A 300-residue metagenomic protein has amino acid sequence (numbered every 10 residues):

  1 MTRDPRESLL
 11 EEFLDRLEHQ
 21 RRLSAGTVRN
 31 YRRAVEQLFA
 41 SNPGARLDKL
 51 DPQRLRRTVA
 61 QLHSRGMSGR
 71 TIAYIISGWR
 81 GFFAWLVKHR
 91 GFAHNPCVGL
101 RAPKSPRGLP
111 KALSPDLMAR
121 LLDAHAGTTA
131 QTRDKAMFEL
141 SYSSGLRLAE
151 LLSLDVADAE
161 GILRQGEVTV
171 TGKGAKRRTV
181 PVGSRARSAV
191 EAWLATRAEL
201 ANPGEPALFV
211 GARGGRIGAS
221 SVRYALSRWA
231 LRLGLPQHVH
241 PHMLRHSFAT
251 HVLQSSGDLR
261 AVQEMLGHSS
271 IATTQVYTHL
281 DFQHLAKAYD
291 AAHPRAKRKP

Functional and structural regions predicted by a protein language model:
M1-P300: Conserved catalytic core of the tyrosine transesterase superfamily
